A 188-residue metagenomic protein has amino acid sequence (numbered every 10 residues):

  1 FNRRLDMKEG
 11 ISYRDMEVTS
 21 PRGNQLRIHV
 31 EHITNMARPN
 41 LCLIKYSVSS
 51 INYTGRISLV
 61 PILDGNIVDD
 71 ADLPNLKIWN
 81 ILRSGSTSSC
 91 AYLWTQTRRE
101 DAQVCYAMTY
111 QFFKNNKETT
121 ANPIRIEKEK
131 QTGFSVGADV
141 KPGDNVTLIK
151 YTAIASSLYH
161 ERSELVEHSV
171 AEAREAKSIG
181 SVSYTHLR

Functional and structural regions predicted by a protein language model:
F1-R188: Acidic/polar, glycine-enriched structural segments that form the non-catalytic walls/loops of the carbohydrate-binding
